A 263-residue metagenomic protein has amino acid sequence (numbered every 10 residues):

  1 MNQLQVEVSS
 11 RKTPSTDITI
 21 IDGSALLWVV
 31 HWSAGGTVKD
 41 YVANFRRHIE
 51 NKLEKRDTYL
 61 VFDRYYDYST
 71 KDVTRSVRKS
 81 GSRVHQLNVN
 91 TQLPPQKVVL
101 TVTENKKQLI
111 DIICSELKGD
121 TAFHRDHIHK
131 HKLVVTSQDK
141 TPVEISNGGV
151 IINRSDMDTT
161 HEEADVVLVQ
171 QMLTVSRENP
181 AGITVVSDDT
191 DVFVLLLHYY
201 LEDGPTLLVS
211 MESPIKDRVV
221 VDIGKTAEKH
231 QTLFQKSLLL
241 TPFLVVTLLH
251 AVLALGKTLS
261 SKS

Functional and structural regions predicted by a protein language model:
M1-K262: Noncatalytic, typically N-terminal accessory segments of nucleic acid-processing enzymes and closely related
